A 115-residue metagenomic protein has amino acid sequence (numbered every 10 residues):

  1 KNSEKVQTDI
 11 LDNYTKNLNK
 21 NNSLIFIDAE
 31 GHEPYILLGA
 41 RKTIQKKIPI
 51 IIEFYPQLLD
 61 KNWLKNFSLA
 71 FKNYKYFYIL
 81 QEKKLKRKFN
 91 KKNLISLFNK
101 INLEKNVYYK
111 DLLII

Functional and structural regions predicted by a protein language model:
K1-K46, Q57-W63: Short internal loop-to-helix segment that lines adenine-nucleotide cofactor pockets
N21, I52, K83-L85: Generic cytosolic/nucleocytoplasmic N-terminal low-complexity/intrinsically disordered segments
S23, I51, Y76-I79: A local structural micro-motif
I27-A29, I52-F54, Q81: A cross-domain feature marking catalytic cores of carbohydrate-active enzymes and several ubiquitous metabolic/repair
K46-I48, N73-Y74: A short helix->loop->beta-strand "cap" motif at the edges of active sites that frequently abuts
P49-I51, L113: Short hydrophobic-acidic sequence motifs that mark active-site Asp/Glu residues
D60-I115: Rossmann-like AdoMet/SAM-dependent catalytic core
